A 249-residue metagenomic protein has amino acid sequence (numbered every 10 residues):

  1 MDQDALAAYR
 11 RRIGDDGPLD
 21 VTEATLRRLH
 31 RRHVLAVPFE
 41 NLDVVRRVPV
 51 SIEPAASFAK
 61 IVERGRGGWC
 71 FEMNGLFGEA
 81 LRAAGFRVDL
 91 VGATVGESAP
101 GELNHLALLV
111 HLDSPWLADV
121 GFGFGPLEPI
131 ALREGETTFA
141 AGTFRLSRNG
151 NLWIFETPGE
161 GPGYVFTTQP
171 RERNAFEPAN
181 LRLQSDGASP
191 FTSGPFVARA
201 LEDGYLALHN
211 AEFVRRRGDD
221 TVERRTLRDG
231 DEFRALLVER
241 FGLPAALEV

Functional and structural regions predicted by a protein language model:
M1-D16, R27-H30, F124, F176 (+3 more regions): Non-catalytic peripheral regions of nucleotide-handling enzymes
M1-G65: Secondary-structure boundary elements
A5, L76-F77, E232: Short Gly/charged-rich anion-binding patches and loops
D43-E102, L106: Extended, compositionally biased flexible segments
S57-G67, F71, S98-L117, G142-F166: N-terminal short leaders/motifs
E79-R145: Hydrophobic/aromatic-rich core segments of domains that either
R133-E136, R145-G242: Acidic/His-leaning functional-site neighborhoods
